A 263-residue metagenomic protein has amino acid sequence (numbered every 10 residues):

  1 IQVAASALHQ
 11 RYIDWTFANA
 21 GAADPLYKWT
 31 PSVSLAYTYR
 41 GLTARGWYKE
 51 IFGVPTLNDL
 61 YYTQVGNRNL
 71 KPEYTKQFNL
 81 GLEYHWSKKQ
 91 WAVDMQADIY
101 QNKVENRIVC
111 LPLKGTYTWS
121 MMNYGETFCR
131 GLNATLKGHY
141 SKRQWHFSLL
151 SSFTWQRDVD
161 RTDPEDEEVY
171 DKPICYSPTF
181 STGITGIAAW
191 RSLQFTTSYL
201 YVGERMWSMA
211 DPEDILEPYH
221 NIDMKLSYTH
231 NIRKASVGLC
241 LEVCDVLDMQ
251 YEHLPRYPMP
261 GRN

Functional and structural regions predicted by a protein language model:
I1-A18, L26-K28, S32, W47-I51 (+1 more regions): Surface-exposed extracellular loop regions of Gram-negative outer-membrane beta-barrel proteins
A7-Q10, Q90-K103, S120-M206: Gram-negative outer-membrane beta-barrel transporters
Y12-T16, A44, G53-D59, N102-C110 (+4 more regions): Outer-membrane beta-barrel proteins
I13, A20, T56, T63 (+6 more regions): Residue-level signature of transmembrane alpha-helix interfaces in integral membrane proteins
I13-A23, T63-L70, Y117-Y124, E165-P173 (+2 more regions): Extracellular loop and loop/strand-boundary signature of outer-membrane beta-barrel proteins
T30-S32, A36, T43, W47 (+4 more regions): Conserved C-terminal beta-signal and adjacent last beta-strands/turns of outer-membrane beta-barrel proteins
A36-R40, A44-K49, G53, E73-R130 (+2 more regions): Membrane-embedded beta-barrel scaffold of Gram-negative outer-membrane proteins
V54, D59-Q64, P72, N106 (+5 more regions): Generic structural "secondary-structure junction" signal
